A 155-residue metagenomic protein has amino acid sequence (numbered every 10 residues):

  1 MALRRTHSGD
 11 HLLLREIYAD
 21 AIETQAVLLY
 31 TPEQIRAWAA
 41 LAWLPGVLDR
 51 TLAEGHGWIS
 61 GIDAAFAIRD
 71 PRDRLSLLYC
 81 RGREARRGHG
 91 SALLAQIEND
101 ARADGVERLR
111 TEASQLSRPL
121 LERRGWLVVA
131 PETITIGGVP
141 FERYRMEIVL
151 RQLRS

Functional and structural regions predicted by a protein language model:
M1-L12, R151-S155: Conserved N-terminal entry element of GNAT/NAT acetyltransferase domains
S8, E16-A85, L94-Q96, D100 (+1 more regions): Acetyl-CoA-dependent GNAT
H56, P119, T135-G138: Anionic, Ser/Thr-rich low-complexity intrinsically disordered regions
G88: Glycine-rich phosphate-binding loop
A101-S114: Conserved GNAT acetyl-CoA-binding A-motif
R110-E112, L127-R145: Conserved catalytic-core motifs of GNAT/GCN5-like acyltransferases
L121-E122, W126: Conserved active-site tyrosine of GNAT-family acetyltransferases
